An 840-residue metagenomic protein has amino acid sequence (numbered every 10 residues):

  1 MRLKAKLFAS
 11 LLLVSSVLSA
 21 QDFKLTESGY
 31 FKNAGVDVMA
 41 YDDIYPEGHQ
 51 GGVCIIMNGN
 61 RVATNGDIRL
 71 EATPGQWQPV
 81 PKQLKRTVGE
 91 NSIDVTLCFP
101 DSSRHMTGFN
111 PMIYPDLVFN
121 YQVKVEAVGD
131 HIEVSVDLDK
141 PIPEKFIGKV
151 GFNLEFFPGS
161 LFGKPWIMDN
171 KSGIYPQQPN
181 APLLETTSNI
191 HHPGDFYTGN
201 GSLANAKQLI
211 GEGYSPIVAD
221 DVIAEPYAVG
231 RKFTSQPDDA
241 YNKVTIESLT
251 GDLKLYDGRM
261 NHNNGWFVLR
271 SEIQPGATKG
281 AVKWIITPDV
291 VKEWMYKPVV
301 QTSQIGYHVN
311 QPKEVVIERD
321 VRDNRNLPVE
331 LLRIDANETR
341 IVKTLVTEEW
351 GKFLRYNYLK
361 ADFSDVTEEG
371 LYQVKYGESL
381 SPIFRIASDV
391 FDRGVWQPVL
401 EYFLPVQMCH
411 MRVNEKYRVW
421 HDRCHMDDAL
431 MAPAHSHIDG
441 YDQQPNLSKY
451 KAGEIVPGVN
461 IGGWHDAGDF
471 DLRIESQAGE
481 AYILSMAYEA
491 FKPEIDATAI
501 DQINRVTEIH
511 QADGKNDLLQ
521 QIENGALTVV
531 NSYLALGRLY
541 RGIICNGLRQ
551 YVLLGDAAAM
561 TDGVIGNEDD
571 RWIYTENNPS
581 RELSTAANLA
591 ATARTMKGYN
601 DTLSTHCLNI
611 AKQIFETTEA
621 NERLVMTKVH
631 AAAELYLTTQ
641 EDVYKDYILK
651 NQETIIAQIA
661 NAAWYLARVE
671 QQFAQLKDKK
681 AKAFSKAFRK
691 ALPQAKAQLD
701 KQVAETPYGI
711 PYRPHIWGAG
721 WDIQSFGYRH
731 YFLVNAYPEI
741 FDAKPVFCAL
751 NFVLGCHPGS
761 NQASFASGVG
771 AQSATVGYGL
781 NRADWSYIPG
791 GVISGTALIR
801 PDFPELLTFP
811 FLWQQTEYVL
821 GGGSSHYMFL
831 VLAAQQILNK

Functional and structural regions predicted by a protein language model:
M1-Q21: Bacterial Sec-dependent N-terminal signal peptides
Q21-E90, T186-I223: Beta-strand-rich N-terminal accessory domains
D22-L25, K140-D238: Polysaccharide-binding surfaces and accessory modules of carbohydrate-active proteins
E71-P141: Extended, loop-rich substrate-binding clefts of extracytoplasmic carbohydrate-active enzymes
S160-I167, E293-P312, S381-V419: Low-complexity, Pro/Ser/Thr- and charge-rich linker/hinge segments at domain boundaries
L203-Y241, I305, K313-G377, V390 (+7 more regions): Aromatic (Trp/Tyr) and acidic
Y214-E293, A834: Beta-strand-rich recognition/accessory modules
Q477, K515-Y540: Carboxylate/His-rich catalytic cores and anion/metal-binding grooves
